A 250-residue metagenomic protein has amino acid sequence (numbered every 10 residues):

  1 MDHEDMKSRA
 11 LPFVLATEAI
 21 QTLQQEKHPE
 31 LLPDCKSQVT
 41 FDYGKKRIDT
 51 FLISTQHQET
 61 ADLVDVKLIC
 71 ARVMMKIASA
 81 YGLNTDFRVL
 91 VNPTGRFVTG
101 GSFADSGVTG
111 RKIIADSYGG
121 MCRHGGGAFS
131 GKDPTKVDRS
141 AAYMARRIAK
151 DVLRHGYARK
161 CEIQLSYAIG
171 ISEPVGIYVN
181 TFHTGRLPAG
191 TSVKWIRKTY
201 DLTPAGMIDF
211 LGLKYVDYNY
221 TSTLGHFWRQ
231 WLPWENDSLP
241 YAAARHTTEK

Functional and structural regions predicted by a protein language model:
M1, S37-Q58, G101-C122, L165 (+1 more regions): Short beta-strand elements
M1-T99, T223, F227-S238, A242-R245: Glycine-rich, mobile lid/loop segments that gate access to catalytic sites or pores
E4-Q24, K132-G156: Alpha-helical support elements that line or immediately flank enzyme active sites and cofactor-binding pockets
Q21, Q25, M75, G120 (+2 more regions): Short, intrinsically disordered, mixed-charge
C35-S37, D49-F51, T85-V89, P93-G95 (+7 more regions): Structural beta-strand/beta-sheet cores of well-ordered domains, especially the beta-sheet scaffolds that support
S54-A61, D86, P93, F97-G100 (+6 more regions): ATP-dependent carboxylate activation and anion-phosphoryl transfer catalytic cores that bind Mg-ATP to form
D62-L153: Glycine-rich anion/phosphate-binding loop at the beta-strand->alpha-helix junction
K160, Q164-K250: Internal helix-turn-beta structural module
